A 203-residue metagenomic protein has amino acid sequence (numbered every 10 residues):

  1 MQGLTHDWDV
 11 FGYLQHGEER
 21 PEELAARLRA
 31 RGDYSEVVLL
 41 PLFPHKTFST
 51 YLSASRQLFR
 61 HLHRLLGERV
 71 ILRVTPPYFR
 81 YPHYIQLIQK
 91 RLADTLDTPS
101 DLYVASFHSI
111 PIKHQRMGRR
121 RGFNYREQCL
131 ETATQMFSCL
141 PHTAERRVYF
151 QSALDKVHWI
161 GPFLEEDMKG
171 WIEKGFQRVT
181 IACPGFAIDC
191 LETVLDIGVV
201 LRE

Functional and structural regions predicted by a protein language model:
M1-E203: Extended amphipathic ligand-handling, pore-lining, and cofactor/metal-binding catalytic surfaces
